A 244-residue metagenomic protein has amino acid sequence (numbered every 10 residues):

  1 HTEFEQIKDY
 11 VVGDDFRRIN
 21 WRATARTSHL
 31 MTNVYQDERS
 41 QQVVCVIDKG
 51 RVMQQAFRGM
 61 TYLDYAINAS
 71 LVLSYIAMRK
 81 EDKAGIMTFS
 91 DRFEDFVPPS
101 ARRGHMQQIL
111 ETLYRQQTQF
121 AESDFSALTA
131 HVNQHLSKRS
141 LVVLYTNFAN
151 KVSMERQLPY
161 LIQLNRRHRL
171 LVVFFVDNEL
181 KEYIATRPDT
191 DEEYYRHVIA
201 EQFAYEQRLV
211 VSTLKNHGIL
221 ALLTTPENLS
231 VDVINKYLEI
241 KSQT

Functional and structural regions predicted by a protein language model:
H1-G104, R139-L144, P159-Q163, V210: An amphipathic, basic-hydrophobic helix/alpha-beta surface used to engage anionic, phosphate-rich ligands or surfaces
E3, S70, F125-L128, S153-Q157 (+1 more regions): Amphipathic coiled-coil/heptad-repeat helices and related helical stalk/stem segments that mediate oligomerization
T27, I76, T112, Q116-Q119 (+2 more regions): Conserved, well-folded catalytic cores of nucleic-acid-processing and energy-transducing macromolecular machines
G59, L63, P99, E122 (+5 more regions): Conserved phosphate/pyrophosphate-binding and hydrolysis machinery centered on Walker-type P-loop NTPases, extending
G59-Y62, Q116-F120, V143-V152, Y160 (+1 more regions): Short, contiguous acidic/charged loop-to-helix segments that flank catalytic cores in large enzymes
V97-S123: Short, charged loop segments at secondary-structure junctions
F120-A130, F203: A general structural motif
K138, V152, R156-T244: Von Willebrand factor type A / integrin I
